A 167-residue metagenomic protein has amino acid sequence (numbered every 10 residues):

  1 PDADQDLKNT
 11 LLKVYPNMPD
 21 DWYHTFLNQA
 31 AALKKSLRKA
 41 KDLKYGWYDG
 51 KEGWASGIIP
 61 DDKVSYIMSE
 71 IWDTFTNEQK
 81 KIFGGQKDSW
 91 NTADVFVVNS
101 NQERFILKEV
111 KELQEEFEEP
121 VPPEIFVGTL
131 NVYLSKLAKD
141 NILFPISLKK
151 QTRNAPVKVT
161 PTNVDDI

Functional and structural regions predicted by a protein language model:
P1-I167: Short, positively charged
